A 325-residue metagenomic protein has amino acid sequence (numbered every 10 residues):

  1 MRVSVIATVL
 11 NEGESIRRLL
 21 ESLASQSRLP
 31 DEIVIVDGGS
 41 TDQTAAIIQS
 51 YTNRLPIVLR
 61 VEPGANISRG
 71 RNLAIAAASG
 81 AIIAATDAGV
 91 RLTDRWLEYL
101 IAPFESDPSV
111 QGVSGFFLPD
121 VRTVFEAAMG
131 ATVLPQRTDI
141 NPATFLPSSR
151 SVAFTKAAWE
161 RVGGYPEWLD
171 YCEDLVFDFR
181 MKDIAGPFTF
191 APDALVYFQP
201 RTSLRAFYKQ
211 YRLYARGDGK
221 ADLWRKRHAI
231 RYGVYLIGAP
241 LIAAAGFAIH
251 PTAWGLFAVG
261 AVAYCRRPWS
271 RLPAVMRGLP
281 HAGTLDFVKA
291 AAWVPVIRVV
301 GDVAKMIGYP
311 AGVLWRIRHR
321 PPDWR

Functional and structural regions predicted by a protein language model:
E21-P30: Short, acidic, metal-binding catalytic loop of nucleotide-sugar glycosyltransferases
D37-A46, D87-V90: A conserved acidic beta->alpha catalytic loop
E62-A78, Y99, S149: Glycine-rich, basic loop-to-helix element that forms the pyrophosphate-binding segment of sugar-nucleotide handling
I83: Short aromatic/hydrophobic "clamp" motif used to bind/position activated sugar donors
R95-F125, Q199: Conserved donor NDP-sugar-binding/catalytic core segment of glycosyltransferases
P119-V121, P135-A157, R161, L169-D170 (+3 more regions): A recurrent flexible, glycine/aromatic-enriched loop bordering the glycosyltransferase active site that acts as
P166-R225: Catalytic donor/gating beta->alpha subdomain of glycosyltransferases that bind UDP-sugars
I237-W315: Membrane-embedded multi-pass helical conduit in multi-pass membrane proteins, especially envelope-biosynthetic
